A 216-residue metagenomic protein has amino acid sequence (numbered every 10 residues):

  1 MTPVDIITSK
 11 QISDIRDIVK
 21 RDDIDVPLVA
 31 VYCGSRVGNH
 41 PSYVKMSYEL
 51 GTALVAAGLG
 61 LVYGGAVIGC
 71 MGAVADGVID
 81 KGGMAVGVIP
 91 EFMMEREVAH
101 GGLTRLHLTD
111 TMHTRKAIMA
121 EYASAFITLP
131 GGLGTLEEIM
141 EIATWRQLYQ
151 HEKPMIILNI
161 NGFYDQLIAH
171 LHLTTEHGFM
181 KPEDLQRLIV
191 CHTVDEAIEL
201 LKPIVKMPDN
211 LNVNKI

Functional and structural regions predicted by a protein language model:
T2-Y122, I160-D195, E199-L200, K206-I216: A cross-family phosphate/adenosyl-ligand binding-site feature
I79, W145-K153, F179-K181: Arginine/glycine-rich "motif VI" loop of SF2 helicases in the C-terminal RecA-like domain
T114-Y149, I156-N159, M207-K215: Active-site/ligand-binding-proximal alpha/beta "capping" segment
